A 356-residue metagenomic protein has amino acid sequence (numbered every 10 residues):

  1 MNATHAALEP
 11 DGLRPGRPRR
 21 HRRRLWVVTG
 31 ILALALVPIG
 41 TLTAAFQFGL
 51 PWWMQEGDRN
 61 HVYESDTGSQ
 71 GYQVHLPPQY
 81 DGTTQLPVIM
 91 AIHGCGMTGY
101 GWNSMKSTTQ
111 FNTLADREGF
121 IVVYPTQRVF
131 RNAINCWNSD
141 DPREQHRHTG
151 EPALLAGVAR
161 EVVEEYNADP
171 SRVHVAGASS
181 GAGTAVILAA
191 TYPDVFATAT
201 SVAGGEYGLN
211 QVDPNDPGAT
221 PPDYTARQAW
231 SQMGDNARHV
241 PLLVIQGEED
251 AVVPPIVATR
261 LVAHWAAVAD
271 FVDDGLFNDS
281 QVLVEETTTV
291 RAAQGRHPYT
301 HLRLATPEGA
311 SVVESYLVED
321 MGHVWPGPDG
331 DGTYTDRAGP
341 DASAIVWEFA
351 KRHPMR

Functional and structural regions predicted by a protein language model:
N2-V88, N103, S107-T109, T113-E118 (+7 more regions): A domain-start/cap signature at the N-terminus of enzymes
Y63-Q73, T83-H174, A178, G183-T191 (+3 more regions): Serine-hydrolase catalytic machinery in alpha/beta-hydrolase-like enzymes
Q79-Y80, C95-M97, Q127-N132, G205-E206 (+4 more regions): Acidic glycine-/aspartate-rich tracts in secreted/extracellular proteins
L154, G234, V240, I256-R260: Folded extracytoplasmic luminal domains of secretory or organellar precursors
T200-V202: A short, hydrophobic beta-strand element of the alpha/beta-hydrolase
V244-Q246, D250: Short beta-strand/loop motif that positions the catalytic acidic residue of the alpha/beta-hydrolase fold
V252-V257, P326: Conserved alpha/beta-hydrolase "acid-adjacent" motif
S315-D329: Active-site-adjacent mobile loop/cap segments within catalytic or ligand-binding domains
